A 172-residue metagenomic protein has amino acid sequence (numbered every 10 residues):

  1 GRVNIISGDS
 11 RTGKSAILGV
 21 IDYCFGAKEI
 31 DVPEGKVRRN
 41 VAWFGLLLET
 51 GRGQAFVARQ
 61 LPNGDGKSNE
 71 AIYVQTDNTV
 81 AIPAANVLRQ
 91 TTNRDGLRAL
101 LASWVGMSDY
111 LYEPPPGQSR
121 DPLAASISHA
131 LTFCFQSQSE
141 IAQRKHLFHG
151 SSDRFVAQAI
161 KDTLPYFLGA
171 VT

Functional and structural regions predicted by a protein language model:
G1-L18: Pre-Walker A-like glycine/lysine-rich segment at the N-terminus of P-loop NTPase domains
G8, E49-G51, L164: A short, hydrophobic secondary-structure junction motif
K14, V37-R39, R94, A157: Active-site-proximal structural scaffolding
G19-P62: Conserved P-loop NTP-binding catalytic core
N63-V171: Extended, charged alpha-helical "arm/stalk" segments used for dimerization and assembly in large NTPase-driven machines
